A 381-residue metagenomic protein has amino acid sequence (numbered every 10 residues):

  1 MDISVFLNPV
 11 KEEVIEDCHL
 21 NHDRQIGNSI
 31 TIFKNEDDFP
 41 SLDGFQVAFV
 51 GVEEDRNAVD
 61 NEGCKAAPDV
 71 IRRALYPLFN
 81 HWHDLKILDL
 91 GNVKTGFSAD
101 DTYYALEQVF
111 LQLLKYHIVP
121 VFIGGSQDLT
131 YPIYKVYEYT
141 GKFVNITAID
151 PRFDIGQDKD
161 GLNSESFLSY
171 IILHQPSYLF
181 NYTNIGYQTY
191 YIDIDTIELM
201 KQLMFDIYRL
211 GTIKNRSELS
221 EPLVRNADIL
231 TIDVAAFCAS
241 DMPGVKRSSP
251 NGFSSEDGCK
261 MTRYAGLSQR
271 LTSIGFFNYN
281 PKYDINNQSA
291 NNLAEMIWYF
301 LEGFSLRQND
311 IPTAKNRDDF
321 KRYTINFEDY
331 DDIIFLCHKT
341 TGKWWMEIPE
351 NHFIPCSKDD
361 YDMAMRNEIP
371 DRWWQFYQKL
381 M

Functional and structural regions predicted by a protein language model:
D2-F49, R56-M381: Conserved alpha-helical scaffold segments that buttress catalytic/binding sites
